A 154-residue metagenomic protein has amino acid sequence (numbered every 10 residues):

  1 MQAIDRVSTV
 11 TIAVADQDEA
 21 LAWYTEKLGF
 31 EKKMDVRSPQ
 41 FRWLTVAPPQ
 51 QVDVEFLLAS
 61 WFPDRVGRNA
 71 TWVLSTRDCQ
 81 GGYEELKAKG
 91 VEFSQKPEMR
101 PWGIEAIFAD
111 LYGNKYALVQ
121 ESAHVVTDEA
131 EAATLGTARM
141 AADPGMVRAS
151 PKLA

Functional and structural regions predicted by a protein language model:
M1-L21, N69-W72, S122-A154: N-terminal beta-strand motif that seeds the catalytic metal site of vicinal oxygen chelate
Q2-D5, T11-D53, A154: Core segments of cupin and vicinal oxygen chelate
V14-D18, R65-K115, G145, P151-A154: Vicinal oxygen chelate
E31-R68, F108, K115-E121: Conserved short beta-strand elements that form part of the metal-binding/catalytic scaffold of enzyme active sites
S38-P39, M99-P101, T127: Conserved beta-strand edge residues that scaffold enzyme active sites
L44, E105-A106, D128, A132: Short Asp/Glu-rich motifs
